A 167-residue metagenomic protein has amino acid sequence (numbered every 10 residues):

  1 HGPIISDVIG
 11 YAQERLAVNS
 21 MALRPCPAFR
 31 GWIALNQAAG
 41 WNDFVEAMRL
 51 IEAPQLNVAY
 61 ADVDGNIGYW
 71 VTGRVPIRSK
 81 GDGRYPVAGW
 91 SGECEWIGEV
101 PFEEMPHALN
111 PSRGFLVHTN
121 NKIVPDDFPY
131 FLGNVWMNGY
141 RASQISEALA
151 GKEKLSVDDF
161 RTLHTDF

Functional and structural regions predicted by a protein language model:
H1-F167: Mature extracytoplasmic enzyme cores
